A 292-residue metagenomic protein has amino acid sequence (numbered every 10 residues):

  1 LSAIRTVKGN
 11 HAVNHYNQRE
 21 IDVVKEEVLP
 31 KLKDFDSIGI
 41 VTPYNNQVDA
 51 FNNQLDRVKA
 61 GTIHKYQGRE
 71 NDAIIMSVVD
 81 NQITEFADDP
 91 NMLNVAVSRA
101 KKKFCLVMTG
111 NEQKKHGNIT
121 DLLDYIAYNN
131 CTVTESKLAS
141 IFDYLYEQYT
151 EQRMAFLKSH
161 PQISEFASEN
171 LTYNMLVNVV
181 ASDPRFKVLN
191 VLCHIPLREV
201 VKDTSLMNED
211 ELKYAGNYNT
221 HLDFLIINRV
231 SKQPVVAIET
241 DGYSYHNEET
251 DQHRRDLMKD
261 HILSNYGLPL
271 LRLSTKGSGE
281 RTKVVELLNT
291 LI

Functional and structural regions predicted by a protein language model:
L1-Q54: Conserved helicase/translocase motor-coupling segment
S37-G39, D56-K65, K187-L192: Conserved RecA-like helicase motor-core motifs
V41, I75-S77, V97, C105: Structural motif
N45-V48, Y66, D80-I83, K101 (+3 more regions): Conserved nucleotide-binding/hydrolysis micro-motifs of P-loop NTPases
F51-Q54, A60-N81: Conserved motor-coupling elements within RecA-like helicase/translocase cores
E70-A73, A100-F104, L189, Y266-P269: Short glycine-/polar-rich loops that comprise or flank the Walker A/P-loop and associated switch/sensor motifs
I83-D183: Helicase C-terminal subdomain and adjacent C-terminal extension
S140-I292: Nucleic-acid endo/exonuclease domains
